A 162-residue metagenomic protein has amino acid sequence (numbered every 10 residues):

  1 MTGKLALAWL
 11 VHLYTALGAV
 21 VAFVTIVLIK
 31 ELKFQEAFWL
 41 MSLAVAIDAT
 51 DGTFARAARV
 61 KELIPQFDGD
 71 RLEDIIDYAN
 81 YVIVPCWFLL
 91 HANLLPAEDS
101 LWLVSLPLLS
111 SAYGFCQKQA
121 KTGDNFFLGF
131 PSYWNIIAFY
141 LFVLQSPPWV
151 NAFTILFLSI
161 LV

Functional and structural regions predicted by a protein language model:
M1-G52: Topogenic membrane-insertion module of multi-pass membrane proteins
M1-T2, T50-G69, L128: Cytosolic, membrane-interface loops and tails of multi-pass inner-membrane proteins
L10-A16, I75, F127-I137: Membrane-interface loop-to-helix entry segments
V11-A16, A57-G114: Multi-pass membrane catalytic core of lipid/isoprenoid biosynthesis enzymes
V24-L40, I75, A79, I83-S105 (+1 more regions): Helix-coil boundary and interhelical linker segments in multi-pass alpha-helical membrane proteins
V45-T50, P107-F115, L156-V162: Alpha-helical transmembrane segments and their membrane-interface exit regions
F54-E62, A112-N125, V162: C-terminal ends of transmembrane helices
D124-V162: C-terminal membrane-associated helical module and adjoining short loops/tails
